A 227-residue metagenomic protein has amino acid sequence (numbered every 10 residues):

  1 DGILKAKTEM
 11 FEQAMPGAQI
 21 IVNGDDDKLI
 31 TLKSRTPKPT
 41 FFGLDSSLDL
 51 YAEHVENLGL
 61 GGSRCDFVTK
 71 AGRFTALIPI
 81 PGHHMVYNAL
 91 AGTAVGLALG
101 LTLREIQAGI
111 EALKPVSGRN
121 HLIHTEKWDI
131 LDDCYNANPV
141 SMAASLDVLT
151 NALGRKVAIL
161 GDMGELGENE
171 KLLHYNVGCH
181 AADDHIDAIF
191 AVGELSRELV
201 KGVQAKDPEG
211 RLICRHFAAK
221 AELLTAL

Functional and structural regions predicted by a protein language model:
D1, A221-L227: Short, intrinsically disordered, charge-balanced linker/junction segments flanking boundaries in proteins
D1-D129, G154, C179-A182, I186-A188 (+1 more regions): Acidic, Mg2+-coordinating active-site environments of NTP-dependent enzymes
G2-A6, A143-L146, E170-A181: Charged helix-capping and loop-helix junction motifs
V116-G118, C134-A144: Glycine-rich phosphate/pyrophosphate-binding beta-alpha loops
I130, A158-I159: Residue-level marker for buried hydrophobic side chains located in beta-strands that build the well-ordered beta-sheet
V148-V157, L227: Glycine-rich phosphate/diphosphate-binding loops that line cofactor/substrate pockets in enzymes
L212-L223: Short acidic-hydrophobic, aromatic-tinged amphipathic segments that line or gate anion-handling sites
